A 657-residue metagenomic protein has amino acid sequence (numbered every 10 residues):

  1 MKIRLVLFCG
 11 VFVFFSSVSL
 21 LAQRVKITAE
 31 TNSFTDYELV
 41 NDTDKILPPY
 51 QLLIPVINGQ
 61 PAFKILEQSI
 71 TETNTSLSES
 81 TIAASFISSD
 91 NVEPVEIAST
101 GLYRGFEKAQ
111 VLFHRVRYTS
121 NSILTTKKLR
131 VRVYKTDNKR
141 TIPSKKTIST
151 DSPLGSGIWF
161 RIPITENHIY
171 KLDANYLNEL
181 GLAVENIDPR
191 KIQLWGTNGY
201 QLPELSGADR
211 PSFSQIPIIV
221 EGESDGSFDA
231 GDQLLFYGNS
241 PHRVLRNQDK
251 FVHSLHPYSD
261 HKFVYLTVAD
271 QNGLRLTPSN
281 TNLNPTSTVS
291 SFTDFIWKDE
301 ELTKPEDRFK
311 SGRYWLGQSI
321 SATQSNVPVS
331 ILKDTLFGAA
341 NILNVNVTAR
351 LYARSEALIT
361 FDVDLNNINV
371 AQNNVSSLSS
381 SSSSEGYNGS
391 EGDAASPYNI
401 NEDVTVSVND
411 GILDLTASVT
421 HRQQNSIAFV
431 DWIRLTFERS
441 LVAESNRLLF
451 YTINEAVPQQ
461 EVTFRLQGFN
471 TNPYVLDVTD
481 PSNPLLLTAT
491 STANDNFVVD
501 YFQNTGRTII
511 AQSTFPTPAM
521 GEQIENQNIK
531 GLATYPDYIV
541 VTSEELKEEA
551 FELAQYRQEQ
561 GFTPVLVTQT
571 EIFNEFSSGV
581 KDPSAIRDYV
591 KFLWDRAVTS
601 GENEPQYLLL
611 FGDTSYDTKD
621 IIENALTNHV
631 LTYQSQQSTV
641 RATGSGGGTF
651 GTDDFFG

Functional and structural regions predicted by a protein language model:
M1-V25: Bacterial Sec-dependent N-terminal signal peptides
Q23-E166, N175, L180-E544, Q555-E559 (+1 more regions): Structured catalytic cores of large enzymes
Y170: Ligand-binding face of N-terminal immunoglobulin V-set domains in extracellular IgSF glycoproteins
L546-A550: Glycine- and acidic-residue-enriched helix-capping/strand-helix junction motifs
Q560-P564: A generic structural motif
L566-T568: A structural preference for short, hydrophobic beta-strand core positions in alpha/beta folds
E571-I572: Short acidic loop-to-helix transition motifs that present clustered carboxylates
